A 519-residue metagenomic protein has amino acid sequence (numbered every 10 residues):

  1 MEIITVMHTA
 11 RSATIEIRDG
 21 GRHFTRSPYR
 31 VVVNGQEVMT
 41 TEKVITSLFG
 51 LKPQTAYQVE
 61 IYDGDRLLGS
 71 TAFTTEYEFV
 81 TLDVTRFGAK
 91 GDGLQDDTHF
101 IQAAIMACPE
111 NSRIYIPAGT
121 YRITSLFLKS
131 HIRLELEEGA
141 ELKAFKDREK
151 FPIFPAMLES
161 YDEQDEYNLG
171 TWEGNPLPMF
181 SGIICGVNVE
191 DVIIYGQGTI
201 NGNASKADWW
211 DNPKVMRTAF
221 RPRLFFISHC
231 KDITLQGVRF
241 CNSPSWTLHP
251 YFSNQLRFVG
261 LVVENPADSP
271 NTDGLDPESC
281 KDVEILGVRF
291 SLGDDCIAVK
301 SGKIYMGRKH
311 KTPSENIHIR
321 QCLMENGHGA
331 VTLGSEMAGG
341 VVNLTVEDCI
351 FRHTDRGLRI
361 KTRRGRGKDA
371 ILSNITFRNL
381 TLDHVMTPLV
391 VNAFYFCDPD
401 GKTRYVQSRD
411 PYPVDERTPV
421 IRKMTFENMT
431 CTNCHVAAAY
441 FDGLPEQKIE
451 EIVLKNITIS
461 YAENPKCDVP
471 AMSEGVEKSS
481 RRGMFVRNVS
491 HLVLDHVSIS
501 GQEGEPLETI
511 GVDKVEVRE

Functional and structural regions predicted by a protein language model:
M1-E519: Extracellular/periplasmic carbohydrate-active domains that bind, remodel, or depolymerize complex polysaccharides
